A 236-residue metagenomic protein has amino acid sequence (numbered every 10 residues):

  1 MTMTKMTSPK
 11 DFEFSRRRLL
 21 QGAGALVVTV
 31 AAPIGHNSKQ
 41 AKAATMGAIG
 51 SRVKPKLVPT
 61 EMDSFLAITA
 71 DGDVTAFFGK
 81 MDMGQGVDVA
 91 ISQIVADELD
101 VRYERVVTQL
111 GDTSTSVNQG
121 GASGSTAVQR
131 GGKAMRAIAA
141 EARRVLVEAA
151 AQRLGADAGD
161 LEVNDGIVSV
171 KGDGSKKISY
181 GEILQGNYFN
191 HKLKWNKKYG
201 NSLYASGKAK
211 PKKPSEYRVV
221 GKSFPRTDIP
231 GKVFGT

Functional and structural regions predicted by a protein language model:
M1-F14: N-terminal secretory signal peptides
T7-S8, I49, D73-I94, Y103-A140 (+2 more regions): Short, surface-exposed loop/turn segments at secondary-structure boundaries that line and modulate
F14-P33: N-terminal export leaders
G35-G47: Signal peptide processing junction and immediate N-terminal pro/mature segment of secreted/exported proteins
A44-A90, I94, D228-G235: Conserved beta-alpha junction segments in alpha/beta enzyme cores
F65-A67, E98, D160: Short, surface-exposed charged micro-motifs
E216-T236: Short acidic-hydrophobic catalytic motif
